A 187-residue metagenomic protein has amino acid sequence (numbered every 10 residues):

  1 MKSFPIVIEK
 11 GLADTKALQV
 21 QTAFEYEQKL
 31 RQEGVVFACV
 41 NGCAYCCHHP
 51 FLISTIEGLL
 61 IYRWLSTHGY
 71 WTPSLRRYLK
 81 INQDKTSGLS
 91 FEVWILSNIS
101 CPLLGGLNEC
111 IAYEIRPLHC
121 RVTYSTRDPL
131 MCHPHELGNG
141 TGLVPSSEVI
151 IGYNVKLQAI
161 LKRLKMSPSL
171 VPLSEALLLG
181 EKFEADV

Functional and structural regions predicted by a protein language model:
M1-V187: Short loop/turn segments that flank or connect secondary-structure elements
